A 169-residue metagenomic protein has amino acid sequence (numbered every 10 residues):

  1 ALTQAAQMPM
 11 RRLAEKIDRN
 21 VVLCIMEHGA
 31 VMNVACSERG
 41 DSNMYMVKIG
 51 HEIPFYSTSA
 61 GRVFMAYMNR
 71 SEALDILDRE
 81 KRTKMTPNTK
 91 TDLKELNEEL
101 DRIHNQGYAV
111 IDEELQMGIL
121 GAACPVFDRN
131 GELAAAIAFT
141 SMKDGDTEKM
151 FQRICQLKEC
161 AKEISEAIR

Functional and structural regions predicted by a protein language model:
A1-R79: Amphipathic alpha-helical effector-binding/dimerization core of metabolite-sensing transcriptional regulators
P9-L13, V21, T83-T89, N105-D112: Short helix-to-loop capping/linker segments positioned immediately adjacent to catalytic or ligand/cofactor-binding
R11-E15, E159-E166: A generic structural signal for well-ordered alpha-helical segments enriched in polar/charged residues
K16-I17, R79-E80, E99, Q106 (+1 more regions): Structured helix-beta-strand junction loops
I53-S57, T89, L93-L96: Hydrophobic alpha-helical segments and helix-packing faces
A73-T83, Q152, L157: Short alpha-helical "patches" and their helix-cap loops
D75, K81, A161-R169: Cysteine/selenocysteine-centered motifs that mediate thiol-based redox chemistry or coordinate metal-sulfur cofactors
T91-E163: Extended hydrophobic
